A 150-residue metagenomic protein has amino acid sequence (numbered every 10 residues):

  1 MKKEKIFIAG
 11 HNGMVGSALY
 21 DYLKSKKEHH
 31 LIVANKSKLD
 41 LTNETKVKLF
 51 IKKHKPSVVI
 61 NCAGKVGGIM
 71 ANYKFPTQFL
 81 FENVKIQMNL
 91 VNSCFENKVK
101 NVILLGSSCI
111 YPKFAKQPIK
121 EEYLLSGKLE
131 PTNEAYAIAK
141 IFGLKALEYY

Functional and structural regions predicted by a protein language model:
E4-K26: N-terminal Rossmann NAD(P)H-binding glycine-rich loop of SDR-like oxidoreductase domains
A9, A34, V59-A63, V102-S108: SDR active-site strand-loop-helix element
A18, Y22, S93, A146: Rossmann-fold NAD(P)-dependent oxidoreductase module
K26-L49: Adenosine-cofactor binding site in Rossmann-like domains, unifying the SAM/SAH pocket of S-adenosylmethionine-dependent
E44-N83, E96: NAD(P)H-binding glycine-rich loop region in Rossmannoid oxidoreductase-like domains and their noncatalytic homologs
F79-Q87, I103, A139-K140: Short alpha-helix in the Rossmann-fold core of NAD(P)-dependent oxidoreductases
M88-N133: Conserved Rossmann-fold NAD(P)-dependent oxidoreductase catalytic core, especially the SDR/UDP-sugar
P131-Y150: Active-site Tyr-X1-5-Lys
